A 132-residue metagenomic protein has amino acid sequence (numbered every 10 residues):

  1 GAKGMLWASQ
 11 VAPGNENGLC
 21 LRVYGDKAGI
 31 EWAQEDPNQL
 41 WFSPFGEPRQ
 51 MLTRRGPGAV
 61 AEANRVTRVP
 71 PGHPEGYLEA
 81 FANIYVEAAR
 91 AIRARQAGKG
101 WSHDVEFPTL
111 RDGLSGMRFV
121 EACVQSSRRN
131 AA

Functional and structural regions predicted by a protein language model:
G1, G113-G116: Non-catalytic, hydrophobic alpha-helical segments
G1-N38: Glycine-rich, aromatic-lined ligand/substrate-binding cores of catalytic and carbohydrate-binding domains
G18, P108-R111: Residue-level signal for the nucleotide or nucleotide-sugar donor/cofactor binding architecture
K27-F107: C-terminal glycine/acidic-rich active-site capping loop/insertion
G29, G116-C123: Alpha-helical scaffold segments in carbohydrate-active enzymes
A80, I84, D112, F119: Charged catalytic carboxylate motif
A88, G113, N130: Hydrophobic, well-ordered secondary-structure elements that form the walls of internal hydrophobic environments
Q125-A132: C-terminal capping/lid region of NAD(P)-dependent oxidoreductase domains
